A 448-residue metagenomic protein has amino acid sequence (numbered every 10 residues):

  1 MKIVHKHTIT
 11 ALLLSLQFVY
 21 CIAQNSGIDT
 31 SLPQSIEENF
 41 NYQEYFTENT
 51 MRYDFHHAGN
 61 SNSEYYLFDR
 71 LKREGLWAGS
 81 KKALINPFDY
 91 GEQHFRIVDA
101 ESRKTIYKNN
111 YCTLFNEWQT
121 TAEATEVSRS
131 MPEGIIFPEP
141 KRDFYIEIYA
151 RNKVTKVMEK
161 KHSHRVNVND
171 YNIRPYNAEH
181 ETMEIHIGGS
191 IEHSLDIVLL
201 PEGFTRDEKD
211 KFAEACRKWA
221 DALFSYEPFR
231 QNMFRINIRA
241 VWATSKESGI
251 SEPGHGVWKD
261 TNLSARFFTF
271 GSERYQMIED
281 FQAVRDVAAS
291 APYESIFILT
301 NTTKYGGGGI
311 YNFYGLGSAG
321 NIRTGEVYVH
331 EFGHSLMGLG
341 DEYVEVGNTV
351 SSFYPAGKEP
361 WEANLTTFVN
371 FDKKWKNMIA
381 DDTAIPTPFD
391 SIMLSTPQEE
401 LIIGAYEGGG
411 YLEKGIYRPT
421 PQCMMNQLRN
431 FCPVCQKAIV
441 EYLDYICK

Functional and structural regions predicted by a protein language model:
M1-T30: Bacterial Sec-dependent N-terminal signal peptides
I36-N39, E44-Y66, Y343-K448: Replace "(M1/M4/M9/M12/WLM)" with "(e.g., M1/M4/M8/M9/M12/M26/WLM)" and add "not limited to" to clarify scope
Y45-Y171: Beta-strand-enriched, solvent-exposed domains that form extended recognition/catalytic surfaces
Y171-E227, A240-I250: Fold-level signature of zinc-dependent metallopeptidase catalytic domains
G203-R206, T244-S248, T302-G306, I322-T324 (+2 more regions): Solvent-exposed loop/turn segments at secondary-structure junctions within structured extracellular/periplasmic domains
K211, G308-E331: Short pre-active-site segment immediately N-terminal to the catalytic Zn-binding motif
R235-Y311: Active-site-proximal segments of metallohydrolase catalytic domains
F332-N348: Catalytic Zn2+-binding segment of zinc metalloproteases
